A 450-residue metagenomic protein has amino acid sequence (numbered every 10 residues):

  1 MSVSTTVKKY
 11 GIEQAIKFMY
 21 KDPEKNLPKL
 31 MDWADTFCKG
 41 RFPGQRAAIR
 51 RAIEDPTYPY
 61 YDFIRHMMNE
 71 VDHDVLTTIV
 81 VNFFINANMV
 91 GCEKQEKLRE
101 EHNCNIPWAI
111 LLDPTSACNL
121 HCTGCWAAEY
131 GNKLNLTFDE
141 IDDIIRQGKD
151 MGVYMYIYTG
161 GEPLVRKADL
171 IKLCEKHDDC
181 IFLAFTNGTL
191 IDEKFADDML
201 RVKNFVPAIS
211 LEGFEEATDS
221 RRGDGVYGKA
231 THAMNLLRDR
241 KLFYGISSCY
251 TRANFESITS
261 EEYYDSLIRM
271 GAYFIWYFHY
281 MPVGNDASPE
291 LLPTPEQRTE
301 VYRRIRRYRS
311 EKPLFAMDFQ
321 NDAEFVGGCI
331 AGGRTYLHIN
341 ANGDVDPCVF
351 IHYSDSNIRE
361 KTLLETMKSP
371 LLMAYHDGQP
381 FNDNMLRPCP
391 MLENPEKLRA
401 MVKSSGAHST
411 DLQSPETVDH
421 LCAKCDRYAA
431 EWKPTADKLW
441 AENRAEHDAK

Functional and structural regions predicted by a protein language model:
M1-R51, D219-G332, N340-N342, D346 (+1 more regions): Radical SAM enzyme [4Fe-4S]-AdoMet core and its adjacent flexible, acidic and glycine-rich loops/tails across
S2-V3, V7-K25, K29, A34-R41 (+1 more regions): Flexible mid-to-C-terminal extensions adjoining Fe-S/redox cofactors in radical SAM and related proteins
P28-K194: Conserved alpha-helical substructure of the radical SAM core
N86-P107, M317, A323, N357-M373: Short, charged low-complexity linear segments at domain edges
C118, C122-C125, C329, G343 (+2 more regions): Short cysteine clusters
A128-N132, F214-A217, P282-N285: A short, flexible beta-alpha/helix-coil linker loop
F138-Y158, L164-F278: Radical SAM/AdoMet-radical enzyme domain recognition
